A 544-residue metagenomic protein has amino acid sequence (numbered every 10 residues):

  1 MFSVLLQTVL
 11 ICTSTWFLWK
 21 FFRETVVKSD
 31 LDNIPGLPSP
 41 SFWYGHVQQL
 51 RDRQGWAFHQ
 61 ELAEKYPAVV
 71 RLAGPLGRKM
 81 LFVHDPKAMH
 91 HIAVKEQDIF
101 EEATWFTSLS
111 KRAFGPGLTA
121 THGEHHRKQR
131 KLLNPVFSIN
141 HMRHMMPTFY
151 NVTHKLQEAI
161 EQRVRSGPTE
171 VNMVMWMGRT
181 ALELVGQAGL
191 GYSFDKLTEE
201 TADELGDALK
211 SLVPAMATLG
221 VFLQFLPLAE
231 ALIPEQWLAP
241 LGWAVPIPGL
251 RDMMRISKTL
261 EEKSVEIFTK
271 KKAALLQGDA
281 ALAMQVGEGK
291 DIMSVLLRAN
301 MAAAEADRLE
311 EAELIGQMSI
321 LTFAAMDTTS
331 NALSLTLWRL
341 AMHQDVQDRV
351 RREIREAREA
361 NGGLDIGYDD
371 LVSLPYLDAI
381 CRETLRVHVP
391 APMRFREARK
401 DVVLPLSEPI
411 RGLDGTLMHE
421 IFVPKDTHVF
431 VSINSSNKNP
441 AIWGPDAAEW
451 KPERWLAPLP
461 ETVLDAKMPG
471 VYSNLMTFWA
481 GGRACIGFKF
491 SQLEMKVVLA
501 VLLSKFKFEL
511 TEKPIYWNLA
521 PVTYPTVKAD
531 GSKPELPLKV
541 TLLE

Functional and structural regions predicted by a protein language model:
M1-S14, A73-M80, N140-N151, Q162-Q187 (+6 more regions): Cytochrome P450
F2-K128, R143, T148-Q162, T180 (+9 more regions): N-terminal membrane-proximal hinge/A-helix region immediately C-terminal to the signal-anchor transmembrane segment
V4, A529-E544: C-terminal helix/juxtamembrane-tail motif
S39, M146, Y150, E204-S211 (+7 more regions): Cytochrome P450 I-helix active-site segment
E158-A159, F194, Q344-Q347, G470-V471 (+2 more regions): Cytochrome P450 heme-binding "Cys pocket" and the immediately downstream C-terminal segment
D252-A332, E461: Conserved cytochrome P450 catalytic core segment spanning the I/J/K helices
T328-A341, V498: Short, small-residue alpha-helix embedded
P390-M393, L413, L417, V431-D465: Conserved cytochrome P450 K-helix/beta-meander segment immediately N-terminal to the heme-binding cysteine loop
